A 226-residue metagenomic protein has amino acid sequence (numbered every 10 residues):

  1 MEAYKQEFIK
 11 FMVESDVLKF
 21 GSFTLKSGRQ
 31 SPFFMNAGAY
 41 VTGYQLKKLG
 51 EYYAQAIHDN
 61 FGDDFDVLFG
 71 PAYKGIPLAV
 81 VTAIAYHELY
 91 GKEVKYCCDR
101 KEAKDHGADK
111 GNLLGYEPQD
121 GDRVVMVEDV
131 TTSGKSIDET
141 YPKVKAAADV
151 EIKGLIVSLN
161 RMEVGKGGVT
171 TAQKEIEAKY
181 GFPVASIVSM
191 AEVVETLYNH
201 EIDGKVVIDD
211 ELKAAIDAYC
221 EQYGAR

Functional and structural regions predicted by a protein language model:
M1-V127, T132-R226: PRPP-associated nucleotide enzymes
